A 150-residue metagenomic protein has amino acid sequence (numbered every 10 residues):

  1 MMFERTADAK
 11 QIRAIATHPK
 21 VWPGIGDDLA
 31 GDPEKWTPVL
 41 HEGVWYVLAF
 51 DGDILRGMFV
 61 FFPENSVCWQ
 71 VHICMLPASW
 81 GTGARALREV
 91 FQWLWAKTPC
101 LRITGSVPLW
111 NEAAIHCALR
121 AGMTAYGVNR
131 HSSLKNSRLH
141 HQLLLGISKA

Functional and structural regions predicted by a protein language model:
M1-G24, A30-E34, G43-A150: Acyl-donor (CoA/ACP) binding surface of acyl/acetyltransferases
V39-H41: Soluble sensory domains of the PAS superfamily and closely related sensory modules
